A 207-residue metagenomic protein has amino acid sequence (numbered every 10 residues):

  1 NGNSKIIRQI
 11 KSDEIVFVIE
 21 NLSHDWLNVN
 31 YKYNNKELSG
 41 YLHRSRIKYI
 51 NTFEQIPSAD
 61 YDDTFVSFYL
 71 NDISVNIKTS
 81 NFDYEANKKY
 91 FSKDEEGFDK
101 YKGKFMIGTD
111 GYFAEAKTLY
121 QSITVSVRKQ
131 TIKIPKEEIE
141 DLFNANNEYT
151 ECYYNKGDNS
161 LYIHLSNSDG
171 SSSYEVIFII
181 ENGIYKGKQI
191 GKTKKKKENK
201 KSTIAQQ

Functional and structural regions predicted by a protein language model:
N1-H24, N30: Beta-loop motif signature
K5-I7, K36-S39, S173: Short, mixed charged/polar active-site loops that provide acid/base catalysis or chelate metal/phosphate cofactors
E20, N30-Y69, K194-K197: Boundary regions of SH3-family modules and the immediately adjacent low-complexity/disordered segments in eukaryotic
S74-K78, D83, N159-N167: Short beta-strand elements that form the blades of beta-propeller/WD-repeat-like and other beta-sheet-rich scaffold
T79-Y149: Central antiparallel beta-sheet cores of small beta-barrel/beta-sandwich binding domains
T131, G183-T203: A short, surface-exposed interaction/processing loop segment used at functional sites
K136-V176, I180-E181: Acidic, glycine-rich flexible loop segments
